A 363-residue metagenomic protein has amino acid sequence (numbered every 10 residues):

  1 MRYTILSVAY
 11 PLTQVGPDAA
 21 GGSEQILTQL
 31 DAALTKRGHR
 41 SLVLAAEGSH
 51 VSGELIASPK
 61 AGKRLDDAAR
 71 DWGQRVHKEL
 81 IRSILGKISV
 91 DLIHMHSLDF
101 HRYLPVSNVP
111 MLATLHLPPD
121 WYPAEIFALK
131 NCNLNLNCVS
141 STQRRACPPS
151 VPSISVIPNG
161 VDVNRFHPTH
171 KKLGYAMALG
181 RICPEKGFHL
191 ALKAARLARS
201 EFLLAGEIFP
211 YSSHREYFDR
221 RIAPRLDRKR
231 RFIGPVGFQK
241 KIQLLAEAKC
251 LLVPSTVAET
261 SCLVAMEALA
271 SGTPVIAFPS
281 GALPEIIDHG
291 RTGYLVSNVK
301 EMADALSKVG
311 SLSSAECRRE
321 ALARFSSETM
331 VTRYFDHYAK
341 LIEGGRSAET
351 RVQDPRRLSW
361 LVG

Functional and structural regions predicted by a protein language model:
M1-G363: Catalytic cores of nucleotide-sugar-dependent glycosyltransferases that transfer UDP/GDP/TDP-activated
